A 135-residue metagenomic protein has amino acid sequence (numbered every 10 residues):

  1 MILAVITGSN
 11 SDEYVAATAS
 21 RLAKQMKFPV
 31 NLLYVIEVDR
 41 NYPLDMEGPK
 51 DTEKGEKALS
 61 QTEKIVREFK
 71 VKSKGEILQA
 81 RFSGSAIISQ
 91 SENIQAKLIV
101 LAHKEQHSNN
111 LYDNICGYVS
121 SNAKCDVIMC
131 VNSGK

Functional and structural regions predicted by a protein language model:
M1-M46, K74, N122: Small/aliphatic-rich secondary-structure junction motif
V5, F28, E56-E76: Mobile, glycine- and charge-enriched loop segments and immediately flanking short secondary-structure elements within
T18, D51-T62, A86: Short, solvent-exposed amphipathic alpha-helices that sit in or adjacent to ligand/effector-binding or catalytic
R21, E92-K135: Gly/Ser-rich helix-loop-strand patches that form or flank binding pockets for ribonucleotide-derived cofactors
F28-P29, V71, A96, C125: Short glycine/serine/threonine/alanine-rich loop segments
Y34, I77-Q79, V131: Residue-level recognition of beta-strand->loop/alpha-helix junctions
P43-D51, N109: Short, flexible/disordered intra-domain loops and linkers
E68-I99, Q106: Structural beta-alpha unit
